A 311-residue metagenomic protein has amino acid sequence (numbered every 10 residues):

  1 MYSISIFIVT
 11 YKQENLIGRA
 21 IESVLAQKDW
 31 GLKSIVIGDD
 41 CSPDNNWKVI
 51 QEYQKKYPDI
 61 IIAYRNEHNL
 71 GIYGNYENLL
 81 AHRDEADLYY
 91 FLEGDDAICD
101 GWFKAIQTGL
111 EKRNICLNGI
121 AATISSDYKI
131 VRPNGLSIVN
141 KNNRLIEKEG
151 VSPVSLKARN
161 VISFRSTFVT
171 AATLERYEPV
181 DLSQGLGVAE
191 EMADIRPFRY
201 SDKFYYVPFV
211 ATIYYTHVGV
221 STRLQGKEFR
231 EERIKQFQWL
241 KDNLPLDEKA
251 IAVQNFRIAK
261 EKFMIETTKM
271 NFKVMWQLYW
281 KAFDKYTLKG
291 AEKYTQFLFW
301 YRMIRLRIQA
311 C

Functional and structural regions predicted by a protein language model:
Q13-A26: Short, well-formed alpha-helical segments that are part of the catalytic scaffolds of diverse glycosyltransferases
S23, D39-K48, H68: A conserved acidic beta->alpha catalytic loop
L32-C41, Y64-N66, E93-G94: Short beta-strand/loop segment that forms part of the nucleotide-sugar
N66-D84: Glycine-rich, basic loop-to-helix element that forms the pyrophosphate-binding segment of sugar-nucleotide handling
A86-A97: Short beta-strand-to-loop acidic/aromatic patch adjacent to the donor-nucleotide binding site
G101-I138: Conserved donor NDP-sugar-binding/catalytic core segment of glycosyltransferases
L145-G226: Conserved nucleotide-sugar donor-binding catalytic segment
R199, A211-H217, R223-A252, F272-K285: Catalytic core of nucleotide-sugar-dependent glycosyltransferases
